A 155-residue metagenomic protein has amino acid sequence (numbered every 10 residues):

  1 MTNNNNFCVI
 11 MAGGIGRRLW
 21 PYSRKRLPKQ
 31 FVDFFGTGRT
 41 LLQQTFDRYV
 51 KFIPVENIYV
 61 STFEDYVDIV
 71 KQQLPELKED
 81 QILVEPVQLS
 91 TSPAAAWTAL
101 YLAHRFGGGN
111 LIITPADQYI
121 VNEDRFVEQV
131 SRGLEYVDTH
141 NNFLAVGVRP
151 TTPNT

Functional and structural regions predicted by a protein language model:
M1-I10, R18-P21, K25, G36-I113 (+2 more regions): Conserved N-terminal catalytic core of the sugar/cofactor nucleotidyltransferase
F35, Y119, R149-T151: Anionic group-transfer/hydrolysis microenvironments
A116: Short acidic donor-binding/metal-coordinating loop in glycosyltransferase active sites
E123-T155: Conserved core of the sugar-phosphate nucleotidyltransferase
